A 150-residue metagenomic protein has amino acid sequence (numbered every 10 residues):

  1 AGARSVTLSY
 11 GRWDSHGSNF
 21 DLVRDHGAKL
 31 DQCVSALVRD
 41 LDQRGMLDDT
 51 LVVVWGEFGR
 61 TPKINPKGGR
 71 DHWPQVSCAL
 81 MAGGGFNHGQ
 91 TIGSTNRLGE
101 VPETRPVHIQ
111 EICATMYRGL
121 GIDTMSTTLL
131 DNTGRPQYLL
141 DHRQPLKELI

Functional and structural regions predicted by a protein language model:
A1-I150: Ligand-binding pockets and gating/stacking loops
